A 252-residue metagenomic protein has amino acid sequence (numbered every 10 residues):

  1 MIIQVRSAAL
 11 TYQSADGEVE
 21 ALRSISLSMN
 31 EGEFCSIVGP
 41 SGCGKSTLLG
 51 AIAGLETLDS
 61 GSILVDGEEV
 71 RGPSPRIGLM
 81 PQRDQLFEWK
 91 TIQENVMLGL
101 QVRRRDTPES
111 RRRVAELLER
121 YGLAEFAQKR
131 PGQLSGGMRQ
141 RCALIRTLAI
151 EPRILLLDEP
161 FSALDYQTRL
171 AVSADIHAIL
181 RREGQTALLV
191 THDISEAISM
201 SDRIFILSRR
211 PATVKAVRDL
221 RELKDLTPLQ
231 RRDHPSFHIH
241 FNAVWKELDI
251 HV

Functional and structural regions predicted by a protein language model:
V38-P40: The feature captures the beta-strand-to-loop junction immediately N-terminal to the Walker
A53: Helix-to-loop junction immediately C-terminal to a conserved catalytic motif
G61-P73: Conserved ABC transporter NBD signature motif
Q93-Q101, R111, A115: Short helical segment in ABC ATPase nucleotide-binding domains corresponding to the A-loop/adjacent helical element
R130-L134, M138: Conserved ABC ATPase signature
A149-R153: A short, proline-enriched helix->beta-strand linker immediately N-terminal to the Walker B motif in ABC-type P-loop
L155-D158: Catalytic Walker B motif of ABC-type/P-loop ATPase nucleotide-binding domains
